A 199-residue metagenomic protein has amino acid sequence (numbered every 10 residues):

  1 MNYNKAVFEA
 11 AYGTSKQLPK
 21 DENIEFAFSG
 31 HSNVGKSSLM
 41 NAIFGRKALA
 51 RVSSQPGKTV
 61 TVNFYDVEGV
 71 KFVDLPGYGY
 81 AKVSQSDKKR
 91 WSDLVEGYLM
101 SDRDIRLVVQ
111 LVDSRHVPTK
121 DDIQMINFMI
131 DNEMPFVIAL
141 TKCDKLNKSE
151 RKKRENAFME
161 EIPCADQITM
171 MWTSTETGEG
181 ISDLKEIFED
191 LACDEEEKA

Functional and structural regions predicted by a protein language model:
M1-K82, K198: Conserved G1/Walker A P-loop phosphate-binding module
Y3-S15, K145-A199: Canonical P-loop GTPase G-domain recognition
E22-N23, N41-I43, S86-K88, I123-N127 (+2 more regions): Short, glycine/charged-enriched secondary-structure capping and boundary segments
G45-L49, S101, D131, D190 (+1 more regions): Conserved amphipathic alpha-helical interaction elements at protein-protein interfaces in regulatory, energy-coupling
K58, V70, G77-Y80, R115-V117 (+2 more regions): Conserved nucleotide-binding/hydrolysis micro-motifs of P-loop NTPases
V67-I105: Conserved nucleotide-sensing/catalytic segment adjacent to the nucleotide-binding pocket in NTP-handling enzymes
K88-S92, D102, T119, I123 (+1 more regions): Amphipathic alpha-helical transducer elements in NTP-driven molecular machines
E96-I168: Conserved C-terminal guanine-recognition region of P-loop GTPase G domains, centered on the G4
